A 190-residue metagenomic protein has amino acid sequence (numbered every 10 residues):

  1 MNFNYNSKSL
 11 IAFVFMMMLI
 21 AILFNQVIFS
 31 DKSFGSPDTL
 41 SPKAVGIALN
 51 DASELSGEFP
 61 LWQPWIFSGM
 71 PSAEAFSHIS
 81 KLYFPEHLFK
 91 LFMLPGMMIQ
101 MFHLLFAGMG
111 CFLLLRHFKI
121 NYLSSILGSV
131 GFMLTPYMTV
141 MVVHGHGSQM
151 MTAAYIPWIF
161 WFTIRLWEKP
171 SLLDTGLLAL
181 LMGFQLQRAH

Functional and structural regions predicted by a protein language model:
M1-F3, G35, S171: Intrinsic disorder/low-complexity signature
M1-N4, S68-I79, Q185-A189: Short secondary-structure boundary segments
M1-Q26, L105: Start-transfer (signal-anchor) and selected internal transmembrane alpha helices of multi-pass inner/ER membrane
N4-I11, L91-I99, I120-G128, D174: Membrane-interface starts of transmembrane alpha-helices
K8, V14, D38-L40, F118 (+1 more regions): Intrinsically disordered, low-complexity segments enriched in polar/charged residues with Gly/Pro, especially when
M16, G108-H117, L123-H190: Membrane-embedded helix bundles of polyisoprenyl
I20-G108, V130-A154: Membrane-interface coil-to-helix junctions
